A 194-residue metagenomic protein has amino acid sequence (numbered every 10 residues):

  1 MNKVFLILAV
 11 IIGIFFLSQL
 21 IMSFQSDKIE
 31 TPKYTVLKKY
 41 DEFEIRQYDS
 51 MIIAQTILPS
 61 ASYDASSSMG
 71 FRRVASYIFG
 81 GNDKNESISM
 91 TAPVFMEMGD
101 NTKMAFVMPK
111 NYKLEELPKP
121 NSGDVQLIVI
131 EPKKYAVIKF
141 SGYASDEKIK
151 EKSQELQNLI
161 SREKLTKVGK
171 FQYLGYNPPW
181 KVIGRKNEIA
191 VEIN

Functional and structural regions predicted by a protein language model:
M1-N194: A solvent-exposed interaction/effector surface
